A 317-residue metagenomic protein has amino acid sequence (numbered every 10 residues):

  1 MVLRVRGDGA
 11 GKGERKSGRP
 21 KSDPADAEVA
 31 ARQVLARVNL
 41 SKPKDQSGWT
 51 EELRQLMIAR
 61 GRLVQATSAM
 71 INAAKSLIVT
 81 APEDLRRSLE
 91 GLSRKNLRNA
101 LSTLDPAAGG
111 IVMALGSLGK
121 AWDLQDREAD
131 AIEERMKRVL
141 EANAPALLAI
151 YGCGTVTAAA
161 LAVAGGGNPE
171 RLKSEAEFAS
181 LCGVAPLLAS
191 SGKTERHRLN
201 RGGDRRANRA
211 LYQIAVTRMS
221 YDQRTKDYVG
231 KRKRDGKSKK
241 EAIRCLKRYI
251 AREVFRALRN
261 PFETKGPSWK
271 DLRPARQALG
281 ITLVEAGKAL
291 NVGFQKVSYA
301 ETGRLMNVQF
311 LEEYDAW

Functional and structural regions predicted by a protein language model:
V2-K42, Q55, L92, N96-L101 (+1 more regions): Short alpha-helix plus adjacent loop in nuclease-associated cores
L56-A146: Glycine-rich, often acidic, oxyanion-interacting loops/wings at catalytic, nucleic-acid, or phospho-protein interfaces
A149, Q277, K288: Alpha-helical residues within the helix-turn-helix
A149, T155-K239, N307-W317: Phosphate-backbone recognition surface of nucleic-acid-processing proteins
A176, R273, V284-E285: Residues within the helices of the helix-turn-helix
R259-A278: A short, Lys/Arg-rich alpha-helix, primarily the initiator
G280-S298: Short alpha-helical DNA-recognition segment
